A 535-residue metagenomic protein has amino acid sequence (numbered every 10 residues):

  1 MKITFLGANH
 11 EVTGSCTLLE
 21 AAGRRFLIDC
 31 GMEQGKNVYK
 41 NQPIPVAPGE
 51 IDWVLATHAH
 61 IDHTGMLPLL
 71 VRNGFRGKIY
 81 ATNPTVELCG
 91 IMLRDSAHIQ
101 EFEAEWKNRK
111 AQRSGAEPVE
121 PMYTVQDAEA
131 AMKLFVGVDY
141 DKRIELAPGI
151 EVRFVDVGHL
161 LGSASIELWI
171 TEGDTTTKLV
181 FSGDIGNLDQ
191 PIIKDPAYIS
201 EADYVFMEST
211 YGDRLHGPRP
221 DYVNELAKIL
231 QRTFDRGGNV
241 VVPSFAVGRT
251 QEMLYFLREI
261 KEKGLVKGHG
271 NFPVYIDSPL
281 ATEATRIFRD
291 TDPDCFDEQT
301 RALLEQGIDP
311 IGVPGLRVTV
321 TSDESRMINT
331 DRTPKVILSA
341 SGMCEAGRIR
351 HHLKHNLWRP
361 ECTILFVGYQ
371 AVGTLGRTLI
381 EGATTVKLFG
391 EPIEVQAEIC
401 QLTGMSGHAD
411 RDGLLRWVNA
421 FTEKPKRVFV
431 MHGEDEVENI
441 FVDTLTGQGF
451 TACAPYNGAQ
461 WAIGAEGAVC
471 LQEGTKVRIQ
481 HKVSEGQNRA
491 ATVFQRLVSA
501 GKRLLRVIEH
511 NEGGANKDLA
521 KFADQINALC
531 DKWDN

Functional and structural regions predicted by a protein language model:
M1-L55, H60, T64, V71-E252 (+2 more regions): His/Asp/Glu-rich metal-coordinating catalytic cores of metallo-dependent phosphodiesterases/hydrolases acting on
C30, D52, T176-S182, L188 (+5 more regions): Acidic/glycine-enriched edge-of-secondary-structure segments
I150-F154, I287-C295, L415, A465-K476: Short, surface-exposed amphipathic charged segments that create phosphate/polyanion-binding patches used for binding
I185, P218-V223, G312-E324, M343-E345 (+2 more regions): A general structural motif
P191-F206, P293-T300, Q370-Q396: Short, compositionally biased "basic patch" segments
I229-L375, V386-K387, T422, V437-N439 (+3 more regions): Hard-cation-handling environments
R348-H351, G407-T422: A short, acidic, amphipathic alpha-helical segment used as a generic capping/interface helix at domain edges
G458-K521: Charged, amphipathic alpha-helical linkers/stalks
